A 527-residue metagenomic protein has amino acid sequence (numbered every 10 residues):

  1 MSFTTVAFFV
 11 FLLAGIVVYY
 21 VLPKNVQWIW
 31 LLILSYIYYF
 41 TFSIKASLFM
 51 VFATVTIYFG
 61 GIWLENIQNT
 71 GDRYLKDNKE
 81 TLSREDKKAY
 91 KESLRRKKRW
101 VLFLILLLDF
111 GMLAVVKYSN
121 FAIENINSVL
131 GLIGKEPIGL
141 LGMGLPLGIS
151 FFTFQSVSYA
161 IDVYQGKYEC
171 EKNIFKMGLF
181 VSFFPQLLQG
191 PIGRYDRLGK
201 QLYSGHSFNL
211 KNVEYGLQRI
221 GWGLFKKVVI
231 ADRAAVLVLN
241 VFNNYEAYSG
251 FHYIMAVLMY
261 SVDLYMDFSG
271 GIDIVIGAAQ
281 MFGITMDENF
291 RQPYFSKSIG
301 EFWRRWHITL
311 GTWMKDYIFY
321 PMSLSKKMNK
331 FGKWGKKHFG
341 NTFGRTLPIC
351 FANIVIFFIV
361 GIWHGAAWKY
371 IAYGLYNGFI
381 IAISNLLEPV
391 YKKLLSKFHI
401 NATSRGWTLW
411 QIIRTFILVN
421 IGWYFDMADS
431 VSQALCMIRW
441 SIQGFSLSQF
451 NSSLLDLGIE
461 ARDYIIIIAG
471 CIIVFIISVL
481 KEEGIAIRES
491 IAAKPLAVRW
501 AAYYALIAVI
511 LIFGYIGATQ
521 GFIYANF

Functional and structural regions predicted by a protein language model:
M1-S478, E482-N526: Membrane-embedded transmembrane alpha-helical bundles that form the catalytic cores of multi-pass lipid-modifying
